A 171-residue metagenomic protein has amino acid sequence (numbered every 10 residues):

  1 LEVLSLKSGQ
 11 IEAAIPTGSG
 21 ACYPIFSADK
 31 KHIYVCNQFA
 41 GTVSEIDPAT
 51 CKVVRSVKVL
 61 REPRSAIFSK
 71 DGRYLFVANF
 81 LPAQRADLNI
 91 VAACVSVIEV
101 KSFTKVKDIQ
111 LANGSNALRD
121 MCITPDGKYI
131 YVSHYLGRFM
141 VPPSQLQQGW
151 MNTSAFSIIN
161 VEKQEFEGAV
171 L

Functional and structural regions predicted by a protein language model:
S5-G9, D47-C51, E99-F103, N160-Q164: Short loop/turn segments that connect beta-strands within beta-propeller blades
Q10-I15, K52-V57, T104-Q110, E165-L171: A short beta-strand motif characteristic of beta-propeller blades
G18-S19, A40, L60-R61, A92 (+3 more regions): Short loop/turn positions that demarcate and connect the beta-strands within blades of beta-propeller repeat domains
A28-D29, K70-D71, P125-G127: Residue-level detector of Asp-centered blade-edge/turn motifs that repeat once per structural unit in beta-propeller
A78-A92, V132-T153: Short, conserved, GDST-rich strand-edge loop motifs in beta-rich repeat architectures
